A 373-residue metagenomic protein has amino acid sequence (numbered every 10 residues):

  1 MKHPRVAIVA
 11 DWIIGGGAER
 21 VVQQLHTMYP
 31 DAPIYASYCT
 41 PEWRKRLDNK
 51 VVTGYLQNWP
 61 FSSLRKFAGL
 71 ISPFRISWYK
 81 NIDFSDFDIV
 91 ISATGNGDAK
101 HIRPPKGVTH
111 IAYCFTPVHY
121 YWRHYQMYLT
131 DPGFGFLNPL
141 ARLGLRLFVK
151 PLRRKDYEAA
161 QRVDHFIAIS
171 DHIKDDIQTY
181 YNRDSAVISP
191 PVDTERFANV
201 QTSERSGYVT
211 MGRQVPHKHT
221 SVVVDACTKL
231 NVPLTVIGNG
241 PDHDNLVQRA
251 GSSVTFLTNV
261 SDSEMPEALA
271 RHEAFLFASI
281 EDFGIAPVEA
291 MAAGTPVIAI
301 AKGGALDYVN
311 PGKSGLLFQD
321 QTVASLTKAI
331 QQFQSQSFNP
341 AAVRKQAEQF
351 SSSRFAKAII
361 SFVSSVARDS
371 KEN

Functional and structural regions predicted by a protein language model:
M28-A99: Active-site donor-binding segments of glycosyltransferases and PAPS-dependent sulfotransferases
F74-S77, Q321, S335-V366, E372: A charged, aromatic-enriched C-terminal amphipathic alpha-helix characteristic of glycosyltransferases across folds
T130-F166: Membrane-proximal helix-turn-helix segments that form the acceptor-binding/catalytic region of lipid-linked
A198-K218, V224-N231, T235: Conserved donor-binding/catalytic core segment of Leloir-type glycosyltransferases
D244-P266: Nucleotide-activated donor-binding/catalytic signature segment of Leloir-type glycosyltransferases, i.e., the conserved
T258, N310-G312, L316-V323, I330-S337: Conserved acidic donor-binding segment of nucleotide-sugar-dependent glycosyltransferases
A270-D282, T295: Acidic donor-binding loop of glycosyltransferase active sites
P296-I300, V309: Short hydrophobic beta-strand element within catalytic cores of glycosyltransferases and related nucleotide-activated
